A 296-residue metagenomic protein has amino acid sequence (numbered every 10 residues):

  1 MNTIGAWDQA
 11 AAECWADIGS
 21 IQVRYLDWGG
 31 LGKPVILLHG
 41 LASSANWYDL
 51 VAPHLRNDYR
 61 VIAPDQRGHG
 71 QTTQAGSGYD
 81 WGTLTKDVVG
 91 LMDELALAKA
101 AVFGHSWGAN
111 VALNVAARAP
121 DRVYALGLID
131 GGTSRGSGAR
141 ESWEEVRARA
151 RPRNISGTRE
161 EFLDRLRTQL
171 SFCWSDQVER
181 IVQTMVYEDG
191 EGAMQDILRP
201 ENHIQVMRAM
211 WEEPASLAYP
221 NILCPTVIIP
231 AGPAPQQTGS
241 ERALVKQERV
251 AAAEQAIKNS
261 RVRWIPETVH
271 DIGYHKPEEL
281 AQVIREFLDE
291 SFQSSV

Functional and structural regions predicted by a protein language model:
M1-V35, N57-Y59, L97-A98, A251-A252 (+2 more regions): Alpha/beta-hydrolase fold catalytic core
I21-Q74: Conserved HGGG/HGGXW glycine-rich cap/lid loop of the alpha/beta-hydrolase fold
G82-A100: Conserved acidic catalytic loop of the alpha/beta-hydrolase fold
G104, G108, A112: Gly/Ala-rich beta-loop-alpha elbow adjacent to hydrolase catalytic centers
N114-A117, Y124-R159: Flexible "cap/lid" loop of the alpha/beta hydrolase fold
G138, G157-E213, A218, L244: Conserved alpha/beta-hydrolase catalytic His-Asp/Glu region
N221-T268: Conserved loop-alpha-helix segment in the C-terminal half of the alpha/beta-hydrolase fold that carries the catalytic
I265-P277: Catalytic histidine-centered segment of alpha/beta-hydrolase-like enzymes
